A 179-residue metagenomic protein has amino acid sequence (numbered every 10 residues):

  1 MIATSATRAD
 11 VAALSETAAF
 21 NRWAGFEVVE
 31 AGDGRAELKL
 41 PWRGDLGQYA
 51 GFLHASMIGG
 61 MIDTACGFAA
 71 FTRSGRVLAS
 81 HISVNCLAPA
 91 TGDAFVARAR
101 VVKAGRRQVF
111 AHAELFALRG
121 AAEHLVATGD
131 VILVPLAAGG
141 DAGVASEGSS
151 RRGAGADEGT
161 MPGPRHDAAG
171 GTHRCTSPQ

Functional and structural regions predicted by a protein language model:
M1-A19: Extreme N-terminal tail/first-helix region
I2-T4, V77, P89-G92, V96 (+1 more regions): HotDog/MaoC-like acyl-thioester-processing domains
N21-F26, L78-H81: A short, amphipathic edge element
A24-G51, R174: Catalytic strand-loop segment that frames the active site of acyl-thioester-processing enzymes
L40-W42, C86, L133-P135: Hydrophobic residues in beta-strands and at strand termini
A50-G59, D63, G67: Compact, glycine-rich, soluble single-domain proteins
L53, G67-V96, V101: Hydrophobic beta-strand-centered segment that forms part of the acyl-chain substrate-binding groove
